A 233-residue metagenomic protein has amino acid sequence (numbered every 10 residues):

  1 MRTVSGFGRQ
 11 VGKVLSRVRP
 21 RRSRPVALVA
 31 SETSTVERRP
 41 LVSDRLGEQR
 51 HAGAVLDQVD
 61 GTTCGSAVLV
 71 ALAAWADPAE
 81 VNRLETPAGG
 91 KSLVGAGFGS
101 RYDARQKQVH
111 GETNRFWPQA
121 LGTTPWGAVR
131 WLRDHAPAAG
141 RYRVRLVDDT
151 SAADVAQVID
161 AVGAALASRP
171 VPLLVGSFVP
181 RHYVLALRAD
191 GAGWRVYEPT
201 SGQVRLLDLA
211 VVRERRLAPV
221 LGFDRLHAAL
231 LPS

Functional and structural regions predicted by a protein language model:
R2-N114: Active-site nucleophile-adjacent alpha helix/oxyanion-hole segment immediately C-terminal to the catalytic cysteine
L28-V36, A96-L230: Conserved active-site-adjacent core of cysteine acyl-enzyme catalytic domains
